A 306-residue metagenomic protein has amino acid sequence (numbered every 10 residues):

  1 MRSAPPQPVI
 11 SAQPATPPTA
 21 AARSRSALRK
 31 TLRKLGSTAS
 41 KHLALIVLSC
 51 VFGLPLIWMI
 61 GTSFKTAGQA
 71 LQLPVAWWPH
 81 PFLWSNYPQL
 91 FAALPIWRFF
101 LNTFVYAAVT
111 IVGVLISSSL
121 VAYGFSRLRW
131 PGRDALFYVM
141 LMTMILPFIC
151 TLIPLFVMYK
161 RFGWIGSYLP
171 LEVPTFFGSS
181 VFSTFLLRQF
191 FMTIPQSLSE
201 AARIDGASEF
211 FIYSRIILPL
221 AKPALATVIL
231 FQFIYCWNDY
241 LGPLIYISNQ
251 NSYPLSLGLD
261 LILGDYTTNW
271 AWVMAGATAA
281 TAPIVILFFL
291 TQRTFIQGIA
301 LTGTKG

Functional and structural regions predicted by a protein language model:
R2-K34: Short, Lys/Arg-rich, polar N-terminal cytosolic tail immediately upstream of the first transmembrane signal-anchor
T38-G306: A structural signal for multi-pass alpha-helical bundles of membrane permease subunits that mediate small-molecule
